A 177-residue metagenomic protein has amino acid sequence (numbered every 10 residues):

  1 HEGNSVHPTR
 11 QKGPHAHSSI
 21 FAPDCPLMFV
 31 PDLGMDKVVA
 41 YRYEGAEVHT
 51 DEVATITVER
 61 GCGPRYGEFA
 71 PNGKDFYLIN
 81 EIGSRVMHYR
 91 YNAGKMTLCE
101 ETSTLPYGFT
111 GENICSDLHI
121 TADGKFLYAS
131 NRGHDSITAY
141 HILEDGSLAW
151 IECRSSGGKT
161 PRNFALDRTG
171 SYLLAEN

Functional and structural regions predicted by a protein language model:
H1, A46-V53, A93-E101, D145-I151: Beta-strand initiation motifs
S5-P26, V58-D75, L105-G124, G157-L173: Beta-rich, blade/repeat-based domains predominating in secreted/periplasmic proteins but also intracellular
A22, V30-L33, A70, L78-E81 (+2 more regions): Conserved beta-strand positions in repeat-built beta-propeller and related beta-rich domains
D36-V38, S84-V86, D135-I137: Structural signal for beta-propeller blades
A40-R42, H88-R90, A139-H141: Conserved blade-register residue in beta-propeller folds
I79-Y91, M96-Y128: Oxyanion-binding "anion nests"
T138-N177: C-terminal hydrophobic structural anchor segments that stabilize assembly/packing rather than catalytic chemistry
